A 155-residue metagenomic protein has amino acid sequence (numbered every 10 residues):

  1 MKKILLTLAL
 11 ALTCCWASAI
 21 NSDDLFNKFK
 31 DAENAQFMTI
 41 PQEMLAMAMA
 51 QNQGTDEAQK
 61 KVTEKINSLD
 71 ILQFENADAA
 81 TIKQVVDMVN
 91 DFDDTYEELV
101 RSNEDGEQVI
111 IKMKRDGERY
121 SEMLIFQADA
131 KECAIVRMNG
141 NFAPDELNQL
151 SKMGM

Functional and structural regions predicted by a protein language model:
M1-L25: Bacterial Sec-dependent N-terminal signal peptides
I4, T13, E43, F74-A77 (+3 more regions): Generic structural motif
A11, V89-F92, G154: Alpha-helix boundary/capping residues
S22-V85: Early exported N-terminus immediately downstream of N-terminal targeting peptides
K83-P144: Surface-exposed, polar helix/loop patches in the mature regions of secreted/periplasmic/lumenal proteins that form
A143-G154: Short, low-complexity, Pro/Ser/Thr/Gly-rich segments in the mature regions of secreted, periplasmic
